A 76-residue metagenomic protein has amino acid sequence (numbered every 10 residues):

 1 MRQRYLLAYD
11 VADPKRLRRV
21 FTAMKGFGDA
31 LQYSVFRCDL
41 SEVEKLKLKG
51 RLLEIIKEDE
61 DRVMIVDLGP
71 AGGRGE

Functional and structural regions predicted by a protein language model:
M1-L6, A12-E76: Basic nucleic-acid-binding interfaces
